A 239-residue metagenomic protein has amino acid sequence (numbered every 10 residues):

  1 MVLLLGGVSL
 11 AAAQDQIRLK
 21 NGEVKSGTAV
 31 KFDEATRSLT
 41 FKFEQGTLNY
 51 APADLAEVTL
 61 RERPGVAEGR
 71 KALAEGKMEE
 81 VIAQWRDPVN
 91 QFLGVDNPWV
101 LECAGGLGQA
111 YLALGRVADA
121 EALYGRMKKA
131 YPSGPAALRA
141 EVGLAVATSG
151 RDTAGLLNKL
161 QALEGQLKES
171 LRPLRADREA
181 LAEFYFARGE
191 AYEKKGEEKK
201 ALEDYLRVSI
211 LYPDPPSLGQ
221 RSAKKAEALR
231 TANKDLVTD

Functional and structural regions predicted by a protein language model:
M1-G7: Bacterial N-terminal signal peptides
A11-G134, R139-E179, Y185-A187, A191-I210 (+1 more regions): Compositionally biased alpha-helical segments
V237-D239: Short acidic DE-rich linear segments
